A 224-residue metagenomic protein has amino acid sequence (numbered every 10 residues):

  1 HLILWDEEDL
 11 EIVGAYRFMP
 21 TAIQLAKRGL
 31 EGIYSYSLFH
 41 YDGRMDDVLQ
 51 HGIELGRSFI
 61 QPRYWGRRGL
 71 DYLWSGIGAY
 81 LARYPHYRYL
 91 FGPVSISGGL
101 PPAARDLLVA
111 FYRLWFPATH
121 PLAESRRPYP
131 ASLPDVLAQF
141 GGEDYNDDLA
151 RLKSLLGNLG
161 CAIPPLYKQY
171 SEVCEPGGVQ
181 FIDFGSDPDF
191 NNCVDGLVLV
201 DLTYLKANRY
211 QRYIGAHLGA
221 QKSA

Functional and structural regions predicted by a protein language model:
I3, L10-P20: Conserved beta-strand in the GNAT
L4-E7, V200: Active-site beta-strand termini and strand-to-loop segments that position acidic
D9-L10, R28: Core nucleotidyl-transferase/polymerase catalytic module
E11, R68, K206-Y210: Short, conserved charged micro-motifs
A15, Y89-F91, D195-L199: Ordered hydrophobic segments in well-structured contexts
P20-G178, I182-S186, C193: Acyl-donor binding region in acyl/amide transferases
N191-A224: C-terminal non-catalytic accessory extensions
